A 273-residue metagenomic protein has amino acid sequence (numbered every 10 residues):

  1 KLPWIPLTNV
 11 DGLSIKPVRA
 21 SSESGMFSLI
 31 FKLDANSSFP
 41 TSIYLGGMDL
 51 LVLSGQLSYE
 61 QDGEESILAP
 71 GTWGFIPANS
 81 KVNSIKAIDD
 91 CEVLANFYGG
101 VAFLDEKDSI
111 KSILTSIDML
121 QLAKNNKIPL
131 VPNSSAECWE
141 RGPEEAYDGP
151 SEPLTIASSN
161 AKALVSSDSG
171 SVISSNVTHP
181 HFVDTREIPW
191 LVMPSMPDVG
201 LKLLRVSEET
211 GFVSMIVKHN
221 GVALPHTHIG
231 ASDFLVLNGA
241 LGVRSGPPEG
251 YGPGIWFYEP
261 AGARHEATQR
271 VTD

Functional and structural regions predicted by a protein language model:
K1-G25, S109-E209: A short, N-terminal "cap"/entry segment at the start of jelly-roll beta-barrel domains of the cupin/DSBH fold
I15-P17, S28-K32, D49, E65 (+5 more regions): Conserved hydrophobic/aromatic beta-strand scaffold that supports enzyme active sites
G25-M26, I43-L45, K86-D89, T227-G230 (+1 more regions): Short glycine/proline-enriched turns and hinge-like loops at secondary-structure junctions
S28, L45-G47, S80-V82, S214 (+2 more regions): Short, surface-exposed coil-to-beta transition loops
D34-A35, T41-G63, H219-V222, H228-G246: Glycine- and acidic-residue-biased ligand/ion/polar-headgroup-sensing regions
S38, V199-V206, G211-L224, L235: Acidic/His-leaning functional-site neighborhoods
D49, S58-N83, E208, G242-Q269: Short acidic-glycine-tyrosine-enriched beta hairpin
F75, I88-D105, F257-Y258, T272-D273: A short hydrophobic beta-strand segment most commonly corresponding to one strand of the jelly-roll/cupin
